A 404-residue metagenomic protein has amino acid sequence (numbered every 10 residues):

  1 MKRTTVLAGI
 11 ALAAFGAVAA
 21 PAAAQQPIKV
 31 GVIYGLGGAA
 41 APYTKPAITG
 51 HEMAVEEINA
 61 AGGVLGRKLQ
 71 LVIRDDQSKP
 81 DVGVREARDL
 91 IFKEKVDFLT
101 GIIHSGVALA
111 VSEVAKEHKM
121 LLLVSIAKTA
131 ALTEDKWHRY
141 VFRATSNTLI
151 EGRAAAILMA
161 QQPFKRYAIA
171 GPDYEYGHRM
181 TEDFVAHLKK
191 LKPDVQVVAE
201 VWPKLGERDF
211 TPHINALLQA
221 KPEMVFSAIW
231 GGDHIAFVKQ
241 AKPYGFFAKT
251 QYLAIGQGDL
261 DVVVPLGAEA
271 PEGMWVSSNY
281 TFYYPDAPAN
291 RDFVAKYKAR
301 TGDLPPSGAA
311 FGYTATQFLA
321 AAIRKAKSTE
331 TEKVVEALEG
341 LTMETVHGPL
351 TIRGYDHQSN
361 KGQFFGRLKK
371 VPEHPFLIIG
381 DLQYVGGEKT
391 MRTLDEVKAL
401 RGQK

Functional and structural regions predicted by a protein language model:
A8-A17: Bacterial N-terminal signal peptides
Q25, I48-L71, K189-V195: Signal peptide-proximal N-terminal region of secreted/periplasmic/extracellular or secretory-lumen proteins
I28, T342-K404: Solvent-exposed, acidic/polar segments of extracytosolic/periplasmic ligand-binding ectodomains
G31-E52, R74-D81, I103-H104, A170-R179 (+2 more regions): Extracytoplasmic "Venus flytrap"
P42-T49, G63-L132, A144, P203-F210 (+2 more regions): Beta-alpha junction/loop-to-helix N-cap segments that form part of ligand/metal-binding clefts
R85, A130-T133, H138-P243, Y283-D292: Extracellular/periplasmic Venus flytrap/periplasmic-binding protein
L90-I103, L123-S125, A168-G171, K221-G231 (+3 more regions): Periplasmic-binding protein-like
G231, F282-L341: Extracellular/periplasmic ligand-binding modules, especially the Venus flytrap/periplasmic-binding
